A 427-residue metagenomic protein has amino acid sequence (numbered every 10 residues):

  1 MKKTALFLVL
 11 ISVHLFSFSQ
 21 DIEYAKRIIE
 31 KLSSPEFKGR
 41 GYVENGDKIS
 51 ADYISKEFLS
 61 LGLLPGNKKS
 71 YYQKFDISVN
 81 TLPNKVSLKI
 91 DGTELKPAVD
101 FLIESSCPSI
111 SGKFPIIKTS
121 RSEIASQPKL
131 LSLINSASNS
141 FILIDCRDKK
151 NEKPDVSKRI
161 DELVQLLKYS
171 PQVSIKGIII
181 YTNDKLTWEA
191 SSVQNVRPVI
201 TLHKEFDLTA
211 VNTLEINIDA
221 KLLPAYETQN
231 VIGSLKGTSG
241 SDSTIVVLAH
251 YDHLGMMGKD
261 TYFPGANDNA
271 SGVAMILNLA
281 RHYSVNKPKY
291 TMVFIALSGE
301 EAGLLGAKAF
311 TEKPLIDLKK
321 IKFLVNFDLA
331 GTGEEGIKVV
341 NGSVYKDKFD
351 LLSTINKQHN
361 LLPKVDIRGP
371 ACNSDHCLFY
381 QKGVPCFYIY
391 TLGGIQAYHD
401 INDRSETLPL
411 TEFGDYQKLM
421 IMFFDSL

Functional and structural regions predicted by a protein language model:
M1-E23: Bacterial Sec-dependent N-terminal signal peptides
D21-K31, P35-F37, Y42, G46 (+7 more regions): Catalytic-core environment of secreted peptidases
D21-N45, I49, L61, N67 (+5 more regions): N-terminal capping segment at the start of a domain
P35-N45, I116-R121, K150-S157, D219-K221 (+5 more regions): Second-shell loop/turn segments in exported
K38-D155: Noncatalytic luminal/extracellular "stalk/propeptide" segments of secretory-pathway proteins
P108-F114, T119-P128, Y181-G265, R281 (+2 more regions): Soluble metallo-hydrolase cores and metallopeptidase-like ectodomains found primarily in the secretory/periplasmic
R281, Q396-L427: His/Asp/Glu-rich mid-to-C-terminal helical/loop segments that flank catalytic regions of hydrolases
P288, L297-A397: Metal-dependent peptidase/peptidase-like ectodomains
